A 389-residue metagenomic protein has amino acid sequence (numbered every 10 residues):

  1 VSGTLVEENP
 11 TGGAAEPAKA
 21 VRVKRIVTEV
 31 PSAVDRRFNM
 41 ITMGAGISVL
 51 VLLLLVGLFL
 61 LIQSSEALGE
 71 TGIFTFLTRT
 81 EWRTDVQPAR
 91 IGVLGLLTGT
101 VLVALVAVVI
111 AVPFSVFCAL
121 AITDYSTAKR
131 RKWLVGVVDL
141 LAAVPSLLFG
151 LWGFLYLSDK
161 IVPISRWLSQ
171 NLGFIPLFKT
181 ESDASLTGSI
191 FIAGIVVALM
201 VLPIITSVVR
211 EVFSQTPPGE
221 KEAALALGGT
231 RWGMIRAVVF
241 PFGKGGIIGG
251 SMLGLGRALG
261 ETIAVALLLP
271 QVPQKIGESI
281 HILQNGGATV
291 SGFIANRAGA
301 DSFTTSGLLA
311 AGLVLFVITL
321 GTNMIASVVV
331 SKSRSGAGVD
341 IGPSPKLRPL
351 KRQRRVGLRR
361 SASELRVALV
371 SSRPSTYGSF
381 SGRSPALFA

Functional and structural regions predicted by a protein language model:
V1-G46, A326-A389: Transmembrane alpha-helical segments of polytopic membrane transport and secretion proteins
R22-I41, L61-A107, T127-A128, T180-D183 (+5 more regions): Periplasmic/extracellular loop-to-transmembrane helix junction in inner-membrane transport proteins
E70-L94, F149-L199, L269-P270, H281-Q284: Membrane-interfacial helix termini and adjacent extracytoplasmic/periplasmic loops of multi-pass transporters
A107-V138, A326-S335: Transmembrane-helix boundary motif in ABC transporter permease subunits
P113-C118, L148-L151, I192, L199-E220 (+4 more regions): Membrane-embedded alpha-helices of multi-pass transport/permease systems
L140, V144, I205-T216, L225 (+1 more regions): Transmembrane alpha-helices
S207-S214, P218, L225, A295-V356: C-terminal transmembrane helix and the adjacent membrane-cytosol boundary/short C-terminal tail of inner/organellar
V265-F316: Interhelical loop and adjacent transmembrane-helix boundary motif in polytopic membrane transport permeases
